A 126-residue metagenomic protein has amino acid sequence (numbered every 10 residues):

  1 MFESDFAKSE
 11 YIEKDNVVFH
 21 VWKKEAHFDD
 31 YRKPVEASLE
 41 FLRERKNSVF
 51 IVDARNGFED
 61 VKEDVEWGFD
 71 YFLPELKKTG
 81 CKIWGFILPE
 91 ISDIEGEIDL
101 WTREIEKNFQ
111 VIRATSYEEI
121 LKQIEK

Functional and structural regions predicted by a protein language model:
F2-K126: Amphipathic, Lys/Arg-enriched alpha-helical "gate/interface" segment within cytosolic domains that mediates
